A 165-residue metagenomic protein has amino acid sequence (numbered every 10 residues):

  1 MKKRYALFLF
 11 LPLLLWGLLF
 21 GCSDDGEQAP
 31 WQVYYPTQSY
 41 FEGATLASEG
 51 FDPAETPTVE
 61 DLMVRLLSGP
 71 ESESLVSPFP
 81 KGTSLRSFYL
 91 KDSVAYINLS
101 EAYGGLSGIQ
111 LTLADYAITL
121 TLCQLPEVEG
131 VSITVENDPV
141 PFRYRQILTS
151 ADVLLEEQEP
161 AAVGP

Functional and structural regions predicted by a protein language model:
K2-F8, P12, W16-P165: Bimodal "functional hotspot" detector
